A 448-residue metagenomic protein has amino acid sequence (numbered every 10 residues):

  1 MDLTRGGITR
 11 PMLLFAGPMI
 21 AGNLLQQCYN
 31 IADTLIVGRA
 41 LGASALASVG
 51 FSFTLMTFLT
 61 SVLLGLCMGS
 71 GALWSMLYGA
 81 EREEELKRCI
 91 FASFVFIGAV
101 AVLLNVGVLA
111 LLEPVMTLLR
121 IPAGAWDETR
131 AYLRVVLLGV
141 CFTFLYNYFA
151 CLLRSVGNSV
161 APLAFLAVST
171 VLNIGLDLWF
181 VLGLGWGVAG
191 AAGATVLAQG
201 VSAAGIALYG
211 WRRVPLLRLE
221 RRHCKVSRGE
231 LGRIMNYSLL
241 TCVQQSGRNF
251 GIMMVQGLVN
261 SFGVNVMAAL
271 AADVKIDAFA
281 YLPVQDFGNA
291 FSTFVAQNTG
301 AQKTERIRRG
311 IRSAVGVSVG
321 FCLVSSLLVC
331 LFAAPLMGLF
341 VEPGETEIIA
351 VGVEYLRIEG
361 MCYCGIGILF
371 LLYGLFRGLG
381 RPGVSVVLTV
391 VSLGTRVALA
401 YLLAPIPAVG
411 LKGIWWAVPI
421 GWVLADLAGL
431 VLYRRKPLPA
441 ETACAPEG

Functional and structural regions predicted by a protein language model:
M1-A16, W74-G139, G183-L239, V295-C362 (+1 more regions): Short alpha-helical transmembrane segments in multi-pass integral membrane proteins
L3-L41, T54-G69, L73, G98-N105 (+5 more regions): N-terminal transmembrane alpha-helices
L14-D33, V135, S169, A198-S202 (+4 more regions): Transmembrane helical elements of multi-pass membrane transporters/channels
I20, L24, C28, A32 (+20 more regions): Generic alpha-helical transmembrane segments of integral inner-membrane proteins, especially permease/transport modules
L24, C28-A47, M116-A123, W179-W186 (+6 more regions): Helix-terminus/linker motif at the lipid-water interface of multi-pass membrane proteins
A43-T54, L133, A192, V264-F279 (+2 more regions): Small-residue hotspots at the loop-to-helix junctions and early N-terminal turns of transmembrane alpha-helices
L46-V106, T143-P162, A269-A333, I366-L388: Small-residue-rich hydrophobic transmembrane alpha-helices
C67, V135-R154, P162-T170, A191-I206 (+4 more regions): Short runs within selected transmembrane alpha-helices of multi-pass transporters and secretion channels
